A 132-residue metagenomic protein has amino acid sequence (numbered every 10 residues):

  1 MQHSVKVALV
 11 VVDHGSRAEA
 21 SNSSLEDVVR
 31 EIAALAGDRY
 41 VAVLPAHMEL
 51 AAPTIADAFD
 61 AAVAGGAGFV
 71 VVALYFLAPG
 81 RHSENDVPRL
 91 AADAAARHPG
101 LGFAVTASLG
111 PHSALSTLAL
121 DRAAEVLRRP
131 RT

Functional and structural regions predicted by a protein language model:
M1-T132: Active-site-proximal alpha-helix that buttresses catalytic centers in soluble enzyme cores
